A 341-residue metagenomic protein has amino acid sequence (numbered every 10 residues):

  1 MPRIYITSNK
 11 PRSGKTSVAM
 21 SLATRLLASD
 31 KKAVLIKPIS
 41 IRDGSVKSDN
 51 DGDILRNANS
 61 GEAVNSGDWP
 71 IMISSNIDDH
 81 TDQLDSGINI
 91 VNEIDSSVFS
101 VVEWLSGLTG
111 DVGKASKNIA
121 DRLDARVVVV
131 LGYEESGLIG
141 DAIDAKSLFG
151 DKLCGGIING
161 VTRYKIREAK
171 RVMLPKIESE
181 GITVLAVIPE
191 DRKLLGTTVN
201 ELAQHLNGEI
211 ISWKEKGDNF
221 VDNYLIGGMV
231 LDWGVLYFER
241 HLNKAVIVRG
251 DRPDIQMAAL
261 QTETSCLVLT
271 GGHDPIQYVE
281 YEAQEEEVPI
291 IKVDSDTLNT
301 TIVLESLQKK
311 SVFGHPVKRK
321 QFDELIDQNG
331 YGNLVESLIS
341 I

Functional and structural regions predicted by a protein language model:
M1-I4: Extreme N-terminal starter segment of soluble prokaryotic enzymes
T7-S13, S17-D82, D151: N-terminal phosphate/diphosphate-binding loop that engages ATP/GTP or pyrophosphate donors across diverse enzyme folds
S8-K10, L22, P38-I39, V102-L105 (+8 more regions): Fold-independent oxyanion-binding glycine-rich loops and adjacent beta-strand/coil segments at enzyme active sites
I77-D121: Phosphate-binding/switch loop-helix module in NTP-utilizing enzymes
N92-S96, D121-R122, V235-K244, A259-E263: Flexible, charged surface loops at secondary-structure boundaries
W104, I182, V187-V248, L304-I341: Non-catalytic interface/targeting segments
L105-T183, D251-F313: Conserved catalytic-core segment of NTP-binding enzymes
